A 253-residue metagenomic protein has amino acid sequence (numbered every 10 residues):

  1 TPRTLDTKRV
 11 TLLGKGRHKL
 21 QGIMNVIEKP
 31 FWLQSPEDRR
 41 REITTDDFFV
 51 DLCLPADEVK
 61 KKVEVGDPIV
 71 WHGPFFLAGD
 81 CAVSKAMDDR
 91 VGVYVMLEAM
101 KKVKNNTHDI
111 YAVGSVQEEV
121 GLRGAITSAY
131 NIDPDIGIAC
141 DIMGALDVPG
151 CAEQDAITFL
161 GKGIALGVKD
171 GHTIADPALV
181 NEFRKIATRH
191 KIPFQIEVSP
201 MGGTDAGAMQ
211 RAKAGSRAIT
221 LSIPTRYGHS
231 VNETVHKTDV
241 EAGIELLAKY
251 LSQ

Functional and structural regions predicted by a protein language model:
T1-Q253: N-terminal hydrophobic/helix-forming segments and targeting peptides
